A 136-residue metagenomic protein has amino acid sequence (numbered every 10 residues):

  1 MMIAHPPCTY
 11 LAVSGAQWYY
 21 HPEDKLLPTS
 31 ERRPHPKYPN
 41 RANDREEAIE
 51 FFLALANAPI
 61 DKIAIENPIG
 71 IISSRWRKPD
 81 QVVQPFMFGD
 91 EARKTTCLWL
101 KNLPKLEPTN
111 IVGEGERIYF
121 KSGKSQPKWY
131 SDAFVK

Functional and structural regions predicted by a protein language model:
M1-K136: Conserved active-site and SAM-binding loop architecture of S-adenosyl-L-methionine-dependent nucleic-acid
